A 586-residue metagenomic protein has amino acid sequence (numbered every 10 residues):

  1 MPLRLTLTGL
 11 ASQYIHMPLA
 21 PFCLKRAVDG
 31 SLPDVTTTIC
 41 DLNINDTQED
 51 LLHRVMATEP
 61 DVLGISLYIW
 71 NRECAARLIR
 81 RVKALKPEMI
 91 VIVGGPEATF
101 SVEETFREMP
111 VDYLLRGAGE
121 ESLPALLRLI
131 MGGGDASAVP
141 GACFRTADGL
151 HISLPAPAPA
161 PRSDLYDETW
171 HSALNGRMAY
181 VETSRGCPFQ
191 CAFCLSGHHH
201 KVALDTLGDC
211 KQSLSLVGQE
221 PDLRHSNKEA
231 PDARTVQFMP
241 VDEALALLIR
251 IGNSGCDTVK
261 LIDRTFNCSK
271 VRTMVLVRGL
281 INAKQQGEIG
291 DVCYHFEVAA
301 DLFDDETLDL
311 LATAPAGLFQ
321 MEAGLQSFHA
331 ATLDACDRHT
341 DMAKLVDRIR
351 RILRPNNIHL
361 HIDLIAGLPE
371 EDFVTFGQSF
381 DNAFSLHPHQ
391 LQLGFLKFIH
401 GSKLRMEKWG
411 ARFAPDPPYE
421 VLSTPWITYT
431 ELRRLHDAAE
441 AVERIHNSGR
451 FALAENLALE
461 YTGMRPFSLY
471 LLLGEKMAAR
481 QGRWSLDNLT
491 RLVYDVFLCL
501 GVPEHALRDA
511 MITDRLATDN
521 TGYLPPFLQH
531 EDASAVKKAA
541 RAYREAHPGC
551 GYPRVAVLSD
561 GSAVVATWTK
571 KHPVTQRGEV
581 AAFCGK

Functional and structural regions predicted by a protein language model:
M1-L10, D34-T36, Q48, L52 (+2 more regions): Radical SAM enzyme core and accessory elements
M1-L5, A136-V139, C143-T183, L214 (+2 more regions): N-terminal [4Fe-4S]-dependent radical SAM core
P2-L3, L10, E59-P60, F238-V241 (+4 more regions): A structural motif corresponding to the C-terminal lobe/cap of the Radical SAM core domain
R4, G9, A20, A27-G30 (+1 more regions): Glycine-rich beta-alpha loop elements in corrinoid/cobalamin-binding modules across cobalamin-dependent enzymes
A11-Q13, I69, T265, A300: Residue-level signal for short, function-critical loop segments
Y14-A20: Short N-terminal binding/cap micro-motifs at the start of the first secondary-structure element
S163-N356: Radical SAM [4Fe-4S] cluster-binding motif and immediate context
